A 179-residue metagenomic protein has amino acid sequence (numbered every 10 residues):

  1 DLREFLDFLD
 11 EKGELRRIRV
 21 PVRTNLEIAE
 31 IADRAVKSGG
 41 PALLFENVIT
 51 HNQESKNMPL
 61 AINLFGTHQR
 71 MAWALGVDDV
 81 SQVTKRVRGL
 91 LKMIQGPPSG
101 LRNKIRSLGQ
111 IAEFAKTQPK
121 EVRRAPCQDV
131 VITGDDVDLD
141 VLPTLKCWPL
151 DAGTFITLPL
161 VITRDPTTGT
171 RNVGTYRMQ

Functional and structural regions predicted by a protein language model:
D1-Q179: Extended, highly charged
